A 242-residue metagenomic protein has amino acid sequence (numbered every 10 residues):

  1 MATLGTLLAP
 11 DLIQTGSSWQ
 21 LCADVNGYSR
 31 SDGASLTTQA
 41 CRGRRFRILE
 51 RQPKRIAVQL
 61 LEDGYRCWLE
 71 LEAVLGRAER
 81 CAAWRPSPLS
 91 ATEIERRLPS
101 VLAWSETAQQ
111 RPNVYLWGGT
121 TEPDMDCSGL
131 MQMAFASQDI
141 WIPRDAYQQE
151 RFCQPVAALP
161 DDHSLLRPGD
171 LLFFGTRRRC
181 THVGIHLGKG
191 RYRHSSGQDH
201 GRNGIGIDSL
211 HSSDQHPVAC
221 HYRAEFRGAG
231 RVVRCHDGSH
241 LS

Functional and structural regions predicted by a protein language model:
M1-G16, Q59-A108: Boundary regions of SH3-family modules and the immediately adjacent low-complexity/disordered segments in eukaryotic
Q14-G27, A136-Q154, G188: Short, basic/aromatic beta-hairpin or loop at an interaction surface
S17-Y28, A158, L187-S242: Aromatic- and glycine-rich peptidoglycan recognition patches
Q20-R42: Beta-loop motif signature
T37-E72: SH3/SH3-like beta-barrel superfamily modules
S100-M125, R144: Active-site nucleophile-His-acid catalytic modules used for acyl/amide transfer and hydrolysis across diverse enzymes
T121-Q138, I142-D145: Active-site nucleophilic cysteine motif
P143-S213: ...with weaker cross-activation on analogous glycine-rich loops/strands in unrelated enzymes
